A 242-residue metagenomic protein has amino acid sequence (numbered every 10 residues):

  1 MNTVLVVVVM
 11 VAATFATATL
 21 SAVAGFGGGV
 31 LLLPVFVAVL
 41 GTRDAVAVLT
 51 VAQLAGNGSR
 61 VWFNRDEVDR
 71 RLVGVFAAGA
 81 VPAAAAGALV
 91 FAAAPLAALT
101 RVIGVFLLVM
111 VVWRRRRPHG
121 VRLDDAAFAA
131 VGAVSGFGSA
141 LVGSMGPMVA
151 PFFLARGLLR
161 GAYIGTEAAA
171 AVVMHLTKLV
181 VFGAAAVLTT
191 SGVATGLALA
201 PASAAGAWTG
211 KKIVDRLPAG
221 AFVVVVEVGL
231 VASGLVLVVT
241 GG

Functional and structural regions predicted by a protein language model:
M1-V9, V121-A127: Membrane-interfacial loop-to-helix junctions in multi-pass transporters
V7-V75, G132-G136, G146-A200, A207: Small-residue-rich hydrophobic segments that form or flank transmembrane alpha-helices in multi-pass membrane proteins
P34, V39-R43, A77-A88, M110 (+4 more regions): Small-residue-rich segments of transmembrane alpha-helices in multi-pass membrane proteins, especially helix faces
V37-A38, A92, D215: Membrane-helix boundary and inter-helical linker elements of multi-pass secondary transporters
N57-R65, A88, A93-L96, V102-A126 (+2 more regions): Transmembrane helix exit motif
D69-A80, T100-I103, L123-A133, A162-A168 (+1 more regions): Cytoplasmic-side transmembrane-helix entry/capping segments in multi-pass membrane proteins
V81-G87, A200-G210: Transmembrane alpha-helices of Major Facilitator/SLC transporters
W208-L230: Interfacial loop-to-transmembrane junctions
